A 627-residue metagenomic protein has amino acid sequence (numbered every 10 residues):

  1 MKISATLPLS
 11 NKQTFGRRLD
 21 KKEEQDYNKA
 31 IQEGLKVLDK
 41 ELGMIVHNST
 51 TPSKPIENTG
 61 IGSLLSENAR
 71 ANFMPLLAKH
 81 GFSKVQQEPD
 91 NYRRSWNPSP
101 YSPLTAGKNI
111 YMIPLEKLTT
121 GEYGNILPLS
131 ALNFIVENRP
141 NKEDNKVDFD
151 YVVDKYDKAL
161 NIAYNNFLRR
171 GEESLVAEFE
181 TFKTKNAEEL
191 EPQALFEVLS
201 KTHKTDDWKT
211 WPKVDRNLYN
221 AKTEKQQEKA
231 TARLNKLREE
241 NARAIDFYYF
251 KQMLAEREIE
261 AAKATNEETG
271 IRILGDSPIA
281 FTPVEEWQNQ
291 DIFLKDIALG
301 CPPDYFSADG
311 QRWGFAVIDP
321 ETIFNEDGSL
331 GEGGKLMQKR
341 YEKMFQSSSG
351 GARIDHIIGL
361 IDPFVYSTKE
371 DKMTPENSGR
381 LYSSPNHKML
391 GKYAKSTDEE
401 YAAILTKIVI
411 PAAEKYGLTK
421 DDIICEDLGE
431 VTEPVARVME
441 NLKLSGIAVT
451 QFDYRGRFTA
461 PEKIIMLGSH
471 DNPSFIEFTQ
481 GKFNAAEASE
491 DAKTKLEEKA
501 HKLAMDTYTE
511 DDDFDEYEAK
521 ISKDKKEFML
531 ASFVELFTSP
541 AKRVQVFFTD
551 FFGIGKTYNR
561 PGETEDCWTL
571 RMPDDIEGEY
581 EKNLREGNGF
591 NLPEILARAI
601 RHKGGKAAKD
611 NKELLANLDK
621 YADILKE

Functional and structural regions predicted by a protein language model:
M1-K22: Non-Sec secretion/translocation targeting segments of pathogen effectors
E24-G62, W96-E256, A280-Q545, T549-D550 (+2 more regions): Alpha-amylase-like alpha-glycosidases and glucanotransferases acting on alpha-linked glucans and related
N68-N91, S347: Catalytic domains of carbohydrate-active enzymes, especially glycoside hydrolases
F196, N266, D276: Conserved hydrophobic/aromatic pocket- or pore-lining residues that grip, position, or stack substrates in active sites
M253-E268: Active-site pocket-lining segments that scaffold enzyme catalytic pockets across diverse folds
I259-E260, L274-I279: Gly/Pro-rich turn-and-neighbor structural signature
I273-L274, I424: Structural detector of well-ordered beta-strand residues that form the stable sheet scaffold of enzyme domains
G553-A616, D623, E627: Structured C-terminal cap/extension of enzyme domains
